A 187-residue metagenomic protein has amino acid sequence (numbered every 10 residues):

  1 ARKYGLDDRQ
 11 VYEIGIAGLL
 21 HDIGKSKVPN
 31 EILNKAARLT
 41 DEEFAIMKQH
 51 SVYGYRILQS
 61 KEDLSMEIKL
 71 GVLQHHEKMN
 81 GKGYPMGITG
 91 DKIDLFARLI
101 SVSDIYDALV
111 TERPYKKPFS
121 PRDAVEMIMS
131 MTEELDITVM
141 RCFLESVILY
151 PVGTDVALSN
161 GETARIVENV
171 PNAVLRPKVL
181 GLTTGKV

Functional and structural regions predicted by a protein language model:
A1-V187: Histidine- and acidic-residue-rich, metal-dependent catalytic cores
